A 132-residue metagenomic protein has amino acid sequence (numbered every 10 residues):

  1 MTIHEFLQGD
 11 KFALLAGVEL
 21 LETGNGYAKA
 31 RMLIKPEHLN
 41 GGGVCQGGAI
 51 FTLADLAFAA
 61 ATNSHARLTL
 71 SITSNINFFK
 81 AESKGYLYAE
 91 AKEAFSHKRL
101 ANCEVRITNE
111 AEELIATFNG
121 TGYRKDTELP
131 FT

Functional and structural regions predicted by a protein language model:
M1-T132: Terminal targeting signals and extreme-terminal segments of soluble enzymes
